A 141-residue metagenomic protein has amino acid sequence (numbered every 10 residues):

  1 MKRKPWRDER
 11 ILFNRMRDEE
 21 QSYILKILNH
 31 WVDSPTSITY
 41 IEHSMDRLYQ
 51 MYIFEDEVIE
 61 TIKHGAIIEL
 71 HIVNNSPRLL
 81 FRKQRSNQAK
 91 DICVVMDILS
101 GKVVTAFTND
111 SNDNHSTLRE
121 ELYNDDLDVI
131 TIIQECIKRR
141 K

Functional and structural regions predicted by a protein language model:
M1-K141: Ribonuclease/tRNase effector modules and their secretory precursors
